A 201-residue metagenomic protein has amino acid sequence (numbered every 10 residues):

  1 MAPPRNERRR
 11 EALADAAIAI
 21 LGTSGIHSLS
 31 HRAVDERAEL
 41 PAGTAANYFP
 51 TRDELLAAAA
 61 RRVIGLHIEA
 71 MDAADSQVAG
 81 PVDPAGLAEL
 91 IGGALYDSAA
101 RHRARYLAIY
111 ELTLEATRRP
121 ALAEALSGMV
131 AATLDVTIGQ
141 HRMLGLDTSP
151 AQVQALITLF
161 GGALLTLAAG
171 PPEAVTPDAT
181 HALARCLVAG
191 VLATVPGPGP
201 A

Functional and structural regions predicted by a protein language model:
M1-R8, V195-A201: Actinobacteria-biased recognition of intrinsically disordered, low-complexity terminal regions
A12, A19-A58: Helix-turn-helix
R61-H67: Short, basic, alpha-helical segments at the C-terminal edge of helix-turn-helix-like DNA-binding modules
I68-E69, A100-A108, T117-L144, A151-Q154: Amphipathic alpha-helical packing segments from all-alpha helical-bundle domains
E69-Y106, V153-L156: Hydrophobic alpha-helical connector segments
A123, S127, R142-A201: Hydrophobic/aromatic-rich alpha-helical bundle segments in the mid-to-C-terminal region
